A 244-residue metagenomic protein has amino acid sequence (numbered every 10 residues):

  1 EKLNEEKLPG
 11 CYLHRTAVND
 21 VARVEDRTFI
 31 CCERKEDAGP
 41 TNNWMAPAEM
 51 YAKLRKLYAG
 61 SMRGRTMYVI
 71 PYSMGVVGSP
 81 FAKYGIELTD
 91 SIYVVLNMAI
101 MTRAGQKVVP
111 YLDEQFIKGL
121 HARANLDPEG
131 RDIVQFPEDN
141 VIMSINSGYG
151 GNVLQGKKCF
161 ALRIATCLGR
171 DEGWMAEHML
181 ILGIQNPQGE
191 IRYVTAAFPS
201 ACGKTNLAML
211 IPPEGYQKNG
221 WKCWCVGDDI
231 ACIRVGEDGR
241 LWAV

Functional and structural regions predicted by a protein language model:
E1-C202, P212-R234, G239-V244: Conserved internal helical-beta-strand scaffold that buttresses enzyme catalytic cores
L207: Hydrophobic positions on the alpha1 helix immediately C-terminal to the Walker A/P-loop
